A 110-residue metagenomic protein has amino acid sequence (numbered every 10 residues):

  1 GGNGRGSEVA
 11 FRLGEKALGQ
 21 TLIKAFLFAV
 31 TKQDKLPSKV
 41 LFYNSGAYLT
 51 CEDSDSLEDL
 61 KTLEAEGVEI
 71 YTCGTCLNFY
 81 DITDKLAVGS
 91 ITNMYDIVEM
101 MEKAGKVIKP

Functional and structural regions predicted by a protein language model:
G1-D53: Conserved mixed alpha/beta catalytic, RNA-binding, or beta-rich assembly cores of soluble enzyme, regulatory
L27, L57-K61, V98: Short amphipathic alpha-helical segments and helix-helix/interface helices
S56-I82: A glycine-rich helix N-cap at a beta->alpha junction
E64, M101-E102: Anion (oxyanion) recognition and catalysis
V88-D96: Short acidic-hydrophobic, aromatic-tinged amphipathic segments that line or gate anion-handling sites
E102-K109: C-terminal binding/interaction regions
